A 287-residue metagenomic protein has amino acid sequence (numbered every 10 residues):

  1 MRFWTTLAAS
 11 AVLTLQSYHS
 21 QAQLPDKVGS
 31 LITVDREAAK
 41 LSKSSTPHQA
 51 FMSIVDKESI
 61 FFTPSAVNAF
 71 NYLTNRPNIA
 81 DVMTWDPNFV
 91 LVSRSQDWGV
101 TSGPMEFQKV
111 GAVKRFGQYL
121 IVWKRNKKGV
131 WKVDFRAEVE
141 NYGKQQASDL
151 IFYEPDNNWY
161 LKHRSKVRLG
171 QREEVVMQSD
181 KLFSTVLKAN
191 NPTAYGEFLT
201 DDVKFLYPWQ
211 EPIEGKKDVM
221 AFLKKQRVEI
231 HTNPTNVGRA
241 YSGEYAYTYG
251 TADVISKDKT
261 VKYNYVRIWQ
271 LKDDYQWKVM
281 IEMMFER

Functional and structural regions predicted by a protein language model:
M1-W4: Positively charged n-region of N-terminal signal peptides that target proteins for export
T6-Q16: Bacterial N-terminal signal peptides
Y18-H48, S53, D134, Y142-P192 (+1 more regions): Short, low-complexity N-terminal intrinsically disordered segments enriched in polar/charged residues
R36-S44, D56, I60, K128 (+6 more regions): Sec-exported extracytoplasmic/periplasmic mature domains
E37-A39, W98-S102, L120-W123, W131-V133 (+4 more regions): Short, structured motif recognition centered on aromatic/hydrophobic residues
S44-S65, A69, A189-Y207, I213: Short, well-ordered alpha-helical segments enriched in acidic and aromatic residues
T74-A112, F116, M220-D258, K262: Surface-exposed, charged secondary-structure patches
F116-E154, W159-L161, K262-R287: Short beta-strand edge/turn micro-motifs at domain boundaries
